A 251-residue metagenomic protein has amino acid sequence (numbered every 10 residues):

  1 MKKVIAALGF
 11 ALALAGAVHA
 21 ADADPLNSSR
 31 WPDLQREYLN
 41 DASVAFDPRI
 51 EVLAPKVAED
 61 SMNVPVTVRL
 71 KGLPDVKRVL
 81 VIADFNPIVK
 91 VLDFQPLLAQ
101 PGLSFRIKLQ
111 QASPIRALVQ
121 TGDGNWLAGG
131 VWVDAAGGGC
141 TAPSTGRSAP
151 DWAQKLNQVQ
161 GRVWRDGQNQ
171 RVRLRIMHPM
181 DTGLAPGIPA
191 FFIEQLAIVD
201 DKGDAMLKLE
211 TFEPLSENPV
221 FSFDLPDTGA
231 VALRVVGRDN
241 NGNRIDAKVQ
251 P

Functional and structural regions predicted by a protein language model:
A7-A15: Bacterial N-terminal signal peptides
G16-D22: Sec/Tat signal peptide C-region and signal peptidase I cleavage site
P32-S61, R147-D166: N-terminal edge beta-strand
M62-V66, Q168-V172: Structural beta-strand segments of beta-rich domains
V66-T67, G102-K108, N218-P226: Exposed aromatic-hydrophobic patches
T121-G129, R238-A247: Short acidic/polar inter-strand loop motif in beta-rich domains
W132-G138, Q250-P251: Short beta-strand edge segments in extracellular beta-sheet folds
R175-I188: Short amphipathic, basic-aromatic surface patches that mediate peripheral association with negatively charged
